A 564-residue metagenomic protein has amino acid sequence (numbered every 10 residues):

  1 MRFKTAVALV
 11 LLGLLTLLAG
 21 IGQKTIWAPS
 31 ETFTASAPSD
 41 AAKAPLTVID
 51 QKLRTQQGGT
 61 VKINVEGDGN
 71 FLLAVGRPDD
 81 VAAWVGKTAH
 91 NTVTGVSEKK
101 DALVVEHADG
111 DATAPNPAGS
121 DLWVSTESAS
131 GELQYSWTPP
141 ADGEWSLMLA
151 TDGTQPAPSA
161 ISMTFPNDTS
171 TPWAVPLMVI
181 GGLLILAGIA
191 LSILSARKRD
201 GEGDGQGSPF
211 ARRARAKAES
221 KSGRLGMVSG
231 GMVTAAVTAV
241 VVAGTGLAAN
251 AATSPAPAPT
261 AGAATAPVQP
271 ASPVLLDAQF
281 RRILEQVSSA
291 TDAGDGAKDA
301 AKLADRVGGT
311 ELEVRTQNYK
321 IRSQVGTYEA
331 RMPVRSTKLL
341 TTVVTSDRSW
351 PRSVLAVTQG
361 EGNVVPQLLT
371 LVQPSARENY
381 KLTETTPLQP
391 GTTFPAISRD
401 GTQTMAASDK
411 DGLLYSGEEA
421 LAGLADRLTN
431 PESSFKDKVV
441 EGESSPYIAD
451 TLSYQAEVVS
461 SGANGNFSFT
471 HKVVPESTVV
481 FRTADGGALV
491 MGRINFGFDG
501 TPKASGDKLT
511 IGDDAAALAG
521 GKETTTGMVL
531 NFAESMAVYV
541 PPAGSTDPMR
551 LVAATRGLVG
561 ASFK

Functional and structural regions predicted by a protein language model:
R2-L12, L17-S30, A160, V237-A239 (+2 more regions): An N-terminus-focused feature that recognizes amino-terminal "leader" regions
F3, S170-G226: Juxtamembrane interface at the cytosolic side of transmembrane helices
K4-I26, W173-A196, V233-L247, L489-D499: Hydrophobic alpha-helical membrane segments, chiefly transmembrane helices and signal peptide h-regions, characterized
A28-F165: Extracytoplasmic/periplasmic regions of membrane proteins
D68-F71, A266-G326, I397-F467: Core segments of small alpha/beta cavity-forming domains
D79-E132, S408-N466, K472-V474, D485: Charged, low-complexity helical/coil segments in non-catalytic cytosolic or luminal regions
Q324-P366, F467-S505: Surface-exposed, charged secondary-structure patches
G362-D426, T483-M491, T501, A516-A517 (+1 more regions): Short beta-strand edge/turn micro-motifs at domain boundaries
